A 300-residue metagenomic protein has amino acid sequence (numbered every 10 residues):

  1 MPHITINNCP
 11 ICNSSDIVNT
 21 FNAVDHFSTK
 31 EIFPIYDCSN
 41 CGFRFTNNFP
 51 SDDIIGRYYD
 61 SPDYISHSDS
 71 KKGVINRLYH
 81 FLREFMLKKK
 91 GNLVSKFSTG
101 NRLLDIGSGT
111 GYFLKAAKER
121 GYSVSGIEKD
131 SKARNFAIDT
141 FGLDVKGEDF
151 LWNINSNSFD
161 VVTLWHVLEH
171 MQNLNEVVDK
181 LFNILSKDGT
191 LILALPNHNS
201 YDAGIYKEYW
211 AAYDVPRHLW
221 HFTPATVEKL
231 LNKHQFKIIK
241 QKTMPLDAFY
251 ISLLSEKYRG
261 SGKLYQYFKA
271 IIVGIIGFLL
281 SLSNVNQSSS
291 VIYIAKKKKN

Functional and structural regions predicted by a protein language model:
M1-G73: N-terminal juxtadomain amphipathic helix that follows a signal peptide/anchor or precedes a small N-terminal auxiliary
P2-N8, F21-S28, K240-N300: A C-terminal cap/extension of S-adenosyl-L-methionine-dependent methyltransferases that defines the acceptor-substrate
H3-N7, F85-Y209, L219-H234, L246 (+1 more regions): Conserved SAM-binding loop
N8-V18, P224-K242, K269: A SAM-dependent methyltransferase catalytic signature shared across enzymes that methylate proteins
P34-I35, D63, D139-L143, Y209 (+1 more regions): Short low-complexity, flexible loop/linker segments enriched in glycine and/or proline with clustered acidic
N40-C41, P50, A225, K297-N300: Short loop segments at secondary-structure junctions
D52-S98, A116: Conserved class I S-adenosyl-L-methionine
K72-I75, Y206-V215, L253-S261: Short glycine/proline- and charge-enriched loop/turn segments that cap or connect secondary-structure elements
